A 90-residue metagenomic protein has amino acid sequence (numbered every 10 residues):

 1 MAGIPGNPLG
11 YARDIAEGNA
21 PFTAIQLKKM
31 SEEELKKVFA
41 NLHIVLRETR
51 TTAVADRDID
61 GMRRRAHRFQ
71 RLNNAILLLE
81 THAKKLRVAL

Functional and structural regions predicted by a protein language model:
M1-K29, E33-L90: Short amphipathic alpha-helical interaction elements located at domain edges and within/adjacent to intrinsically
